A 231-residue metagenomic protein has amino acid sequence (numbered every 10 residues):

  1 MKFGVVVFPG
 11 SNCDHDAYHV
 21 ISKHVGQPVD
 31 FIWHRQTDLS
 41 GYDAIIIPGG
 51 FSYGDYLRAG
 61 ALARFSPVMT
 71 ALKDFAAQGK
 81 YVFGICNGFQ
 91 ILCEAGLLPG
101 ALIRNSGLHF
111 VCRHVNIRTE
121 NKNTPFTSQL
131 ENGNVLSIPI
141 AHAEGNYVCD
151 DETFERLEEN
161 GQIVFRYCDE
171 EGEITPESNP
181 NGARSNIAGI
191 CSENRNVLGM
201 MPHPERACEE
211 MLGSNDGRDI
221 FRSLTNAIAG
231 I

Functional and structural regions predicted by a protein language model:
M1, N132-V135, S192-V197: Beta-strand-turn-beta hairpins that frame and shape the catalytic cleft of phosphate-ester-processing enzymes
M1-G84, C93-P99, N105-F110, R118 (+4 more regions): N-terminal beta1-alpha1 cap of cysteine-dependent amidohydrolase-like domains
I46-P48, G84-I85, P139-A141, M201: Short beta-strand segments
S52-Y53, F89-I91, Y147, E171: Glycine-rich nucleotide phosphate-binding loop and flanking beta-alpha elements of Rossmann-like dinucleotide-binding
F89, A143-G145, P204-R206: Glycine-rich beta-alpha junction loops
L97-R184: Pocket-forming structural segment of enzyme catalytic cores
I187-M211: A glycine-centered loop/beta-turn motif at secondary-structure junctions
